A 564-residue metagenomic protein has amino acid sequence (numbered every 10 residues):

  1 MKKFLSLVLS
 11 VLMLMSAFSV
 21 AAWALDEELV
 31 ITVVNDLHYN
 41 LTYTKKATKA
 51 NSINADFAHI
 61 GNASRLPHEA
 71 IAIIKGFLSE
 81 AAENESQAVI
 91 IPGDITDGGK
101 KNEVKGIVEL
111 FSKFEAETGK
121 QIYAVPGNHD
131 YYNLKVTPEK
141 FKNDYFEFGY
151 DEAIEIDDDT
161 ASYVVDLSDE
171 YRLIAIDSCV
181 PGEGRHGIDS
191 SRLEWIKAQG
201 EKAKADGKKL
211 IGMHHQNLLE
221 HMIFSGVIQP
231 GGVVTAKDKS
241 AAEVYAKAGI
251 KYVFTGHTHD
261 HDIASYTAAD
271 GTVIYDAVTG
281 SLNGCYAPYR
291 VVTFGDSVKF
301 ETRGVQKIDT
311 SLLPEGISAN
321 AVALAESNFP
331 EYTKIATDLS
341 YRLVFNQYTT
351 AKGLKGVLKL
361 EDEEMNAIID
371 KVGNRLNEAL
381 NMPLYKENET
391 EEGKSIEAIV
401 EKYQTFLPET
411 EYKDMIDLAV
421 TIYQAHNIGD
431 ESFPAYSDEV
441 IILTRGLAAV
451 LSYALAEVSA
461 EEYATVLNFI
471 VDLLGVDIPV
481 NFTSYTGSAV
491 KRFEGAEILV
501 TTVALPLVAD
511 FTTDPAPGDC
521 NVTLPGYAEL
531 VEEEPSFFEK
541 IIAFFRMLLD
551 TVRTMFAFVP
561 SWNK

Functional and structural regions predicted by a protein language model:
K2, L25-E27, P314-K564: Non-catalytic terminal accessory segments
F4-A22: Sec-dependent N-terminal signal peptides of Gram-positive bacterial secreted proteins and lipoproteins
A24-K101: N-terminal active-site segment of His-dependent metallophosphoesterases
E28-L41, E170-P181, M213, I274-S281 (+1 more regions): Active-site-proximal beta-strand elements of phosphoester/diester hydrolases
V33-N35, V89-G93, Q121-N128, I211-H215 (+2 more regions): Active-site neighborhood of phospho(di)ester-bond hydrolases with catalytic His/Asp-centered motifs
L37-N40, I95-G98, N128-Y132, C179-E183 (+4 more regions): Solvent-exposed loop/turn segments at secondary-structure junctions within structured extracellular/periplasmic domains
A82-E85, R172-I174, E183-V273, E378 (+2 more regions): His/acidic metal-ligating clusters that form di-metal
K101, K105-E201, A269-Y275, V291 (+1 more regions): Extended active-site neighborhood of metal-dependent phosphoesterases/phosphodiesterases
